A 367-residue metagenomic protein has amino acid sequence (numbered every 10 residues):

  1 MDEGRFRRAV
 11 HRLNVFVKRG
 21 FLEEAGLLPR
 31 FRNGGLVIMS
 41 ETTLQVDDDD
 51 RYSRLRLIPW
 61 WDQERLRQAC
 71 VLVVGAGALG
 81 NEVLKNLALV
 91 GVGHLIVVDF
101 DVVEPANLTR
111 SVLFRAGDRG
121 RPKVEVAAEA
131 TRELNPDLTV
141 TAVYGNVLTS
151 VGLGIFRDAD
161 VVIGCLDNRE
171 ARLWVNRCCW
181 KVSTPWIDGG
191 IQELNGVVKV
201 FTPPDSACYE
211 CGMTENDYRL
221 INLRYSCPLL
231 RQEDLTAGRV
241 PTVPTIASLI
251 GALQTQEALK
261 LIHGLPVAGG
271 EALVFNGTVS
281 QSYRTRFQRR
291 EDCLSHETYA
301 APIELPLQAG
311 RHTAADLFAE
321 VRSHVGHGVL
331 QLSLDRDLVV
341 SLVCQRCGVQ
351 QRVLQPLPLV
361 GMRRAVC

Functional and structural regions predicted by a protein language model:
E3, R12-V17: Short hydrophobic alpha-helical segments enriched in small aliphatic residues
K18-L22, G26, R30-L72, P105 (+1 more regions): N-terminal charged helix/coil linker that caps or initiates catalytic domains
S40-T43, V140-V143, V147-L148, L153-L253 (+5 more regions): E1/E1-like adenylate-forming module used to activate ubiquitin-like modifiers and sulfur-carrier proteins
Q63, L84-K85, N176: Generic hydrophobic/aromatic pocket-lining and core-packing "Φ" positions
V74-G75, V98: Conserved N-terminal Rossmann-fold NAD(P)-binding element of oxidoreductases
L79: Hydrophobic/small residue at the entry helix of a nucleotide-binding pocket
L89-H94: Conserved S-adenosyl-L-methionine
V97-N135: Glycine-rich phosphate-binding loop and adjoining beta1-alpha1-beta2 segment of Rossmann-like nucleotide-binding folds
